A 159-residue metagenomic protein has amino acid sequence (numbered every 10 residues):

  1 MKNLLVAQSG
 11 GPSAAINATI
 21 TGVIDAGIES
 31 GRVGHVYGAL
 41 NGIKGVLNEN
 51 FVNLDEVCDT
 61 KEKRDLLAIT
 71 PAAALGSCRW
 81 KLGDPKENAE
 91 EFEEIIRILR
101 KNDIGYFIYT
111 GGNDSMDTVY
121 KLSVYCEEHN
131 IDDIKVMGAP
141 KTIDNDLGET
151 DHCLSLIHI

Functional and structural regions predicted by a protein language model:
M1-F51: N-terminal phosphate-binding or glycine-rich loops at protein starts, especially the Walker A/P-loop of NTPases
N3-S13, A73-R79, G105-G111: Short glycine-rich or small-residue beta-strand-to-loop segments that form or flank ligand, phosphate, metal/Fe-S
L4-V6, L67-W80, K141-D151: Gly-rich Lys/Arg/Thr-decorated short loops/hinges at beta-loop-alpha junctions or inter-strand turns that position
S9-G11, A39-G45, R79-W80, G112-N113 (+2 more regions): Short, ordered loop/turn segments at secondary-structure junctions
T19-V23, N113-I131: Short Gly/Thr/Asp-enriched flexible loops that form oxyanion-binding sites at enzyme active sites
V33-N102: Glycine-rich nucleotide/cofactor/substrate-binding loop typically near the N-terminus or early in the first domain
L40, Y125-C153: Short, acidic/small-residue loops that bind anionic groups at enzyme active sites
I157-I159: Conserved small/polar residues in nucleotide/adenosyl-binding loops
